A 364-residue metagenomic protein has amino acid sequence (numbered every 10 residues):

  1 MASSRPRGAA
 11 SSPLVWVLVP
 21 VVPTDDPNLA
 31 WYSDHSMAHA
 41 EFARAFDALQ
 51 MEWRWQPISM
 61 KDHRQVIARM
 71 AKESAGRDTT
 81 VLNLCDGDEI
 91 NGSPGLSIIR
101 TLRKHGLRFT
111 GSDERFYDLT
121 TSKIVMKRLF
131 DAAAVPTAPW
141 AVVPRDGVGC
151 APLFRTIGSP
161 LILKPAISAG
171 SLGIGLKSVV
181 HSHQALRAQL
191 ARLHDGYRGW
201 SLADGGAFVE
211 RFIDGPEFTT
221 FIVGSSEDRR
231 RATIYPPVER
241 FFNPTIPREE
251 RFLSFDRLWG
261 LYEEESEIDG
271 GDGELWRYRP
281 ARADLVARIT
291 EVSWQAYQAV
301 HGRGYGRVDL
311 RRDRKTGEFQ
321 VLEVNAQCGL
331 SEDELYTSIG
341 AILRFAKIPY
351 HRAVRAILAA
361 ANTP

Functional and structural regions predicted by a protein language model:
M1-R108, R115, T120-T121, V125 (+3 more regions): ATP-binding N-terminal substructure of ATP-dependent carboxylate-amine bond-forming enzymes
A2, S12-L18, A71-A75, L119-G215 (+2 more regions): Active-site nucleotide/adenylate-binding loops and adjacent lid/helix of ATP-dependent enzymes
A2-S3, R229, D272-E274, R279-P364: ATP-dependent carboxylate activation and anion-phosphoryl transfer catalytic cores that bind Mg-ATP to form
W53, R108-F109, T137, L161 (+1 more regions): Hydrophobic beta-strand scaffold residues
R145, S225, F242, K315 (+1 more regions): Short coil/turn motifs at secondary-structure junctions
A185-D269, P280, D284, R288-E291 (+1 more regions): Phosphate-binding site of ATP-dependent enzymes
